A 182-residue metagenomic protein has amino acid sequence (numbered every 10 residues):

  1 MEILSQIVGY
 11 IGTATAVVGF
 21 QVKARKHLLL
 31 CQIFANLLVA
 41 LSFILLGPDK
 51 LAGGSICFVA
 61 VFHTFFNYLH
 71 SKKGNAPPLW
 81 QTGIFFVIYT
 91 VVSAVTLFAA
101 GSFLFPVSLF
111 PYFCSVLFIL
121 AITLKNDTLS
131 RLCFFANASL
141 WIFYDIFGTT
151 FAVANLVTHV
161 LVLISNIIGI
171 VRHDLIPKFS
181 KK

Functional and structural regions predicted by a protein language model:
M1-K182: Alpha-helical membrane-protein topology signature
